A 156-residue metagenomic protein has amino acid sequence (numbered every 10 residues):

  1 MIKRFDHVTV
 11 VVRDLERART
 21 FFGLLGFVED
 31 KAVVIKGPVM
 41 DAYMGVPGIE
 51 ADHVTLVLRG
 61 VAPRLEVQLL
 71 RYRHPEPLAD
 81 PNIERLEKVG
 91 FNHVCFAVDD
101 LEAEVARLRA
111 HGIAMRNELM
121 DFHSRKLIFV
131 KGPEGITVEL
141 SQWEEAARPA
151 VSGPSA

Functional and structural regions predicted by a protein language model:
M1-R17, V28-A32, F91-F96, E144-A156: N-terminal beta-strand motif that seeds the catalytic metal site of vicinal oxygen chelate
R4, I49-D52, G90, S124: Exposed loop/turn and edge beta-strand positions of beta-sandwich/beta-sheet ligand-binding modules
V11-R64, A110, I128-K131: Core segments of cupin and vicinal oxygen chelate
A32-V34, T55, L65-V67, C95-A156: Vicinal oxygen chelate
G37-A42, E76-P81, R148-P149: A short, acidic/glycine-rich surface segment
D80, E84-K88: Non-DNA-binding regulatory cores of transcription-related proteins, predominantly C-terminal effector-binding
